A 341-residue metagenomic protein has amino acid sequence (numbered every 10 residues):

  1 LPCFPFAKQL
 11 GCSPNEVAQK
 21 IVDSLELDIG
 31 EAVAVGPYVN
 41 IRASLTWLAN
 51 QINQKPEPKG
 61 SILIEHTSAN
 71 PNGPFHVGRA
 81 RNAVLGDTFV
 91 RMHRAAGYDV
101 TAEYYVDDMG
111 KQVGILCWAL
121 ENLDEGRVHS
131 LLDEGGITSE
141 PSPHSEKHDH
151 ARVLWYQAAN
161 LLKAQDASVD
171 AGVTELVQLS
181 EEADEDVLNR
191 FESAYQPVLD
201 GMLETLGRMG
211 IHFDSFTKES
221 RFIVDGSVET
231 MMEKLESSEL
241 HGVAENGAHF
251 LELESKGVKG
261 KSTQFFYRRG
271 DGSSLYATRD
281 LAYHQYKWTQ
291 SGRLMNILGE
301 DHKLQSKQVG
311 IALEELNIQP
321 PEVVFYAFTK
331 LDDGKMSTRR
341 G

Functional and structural regions predicted by a protein language model:
L1-G341: NTP-dependent nucleotidyl-transfer catalytic core
